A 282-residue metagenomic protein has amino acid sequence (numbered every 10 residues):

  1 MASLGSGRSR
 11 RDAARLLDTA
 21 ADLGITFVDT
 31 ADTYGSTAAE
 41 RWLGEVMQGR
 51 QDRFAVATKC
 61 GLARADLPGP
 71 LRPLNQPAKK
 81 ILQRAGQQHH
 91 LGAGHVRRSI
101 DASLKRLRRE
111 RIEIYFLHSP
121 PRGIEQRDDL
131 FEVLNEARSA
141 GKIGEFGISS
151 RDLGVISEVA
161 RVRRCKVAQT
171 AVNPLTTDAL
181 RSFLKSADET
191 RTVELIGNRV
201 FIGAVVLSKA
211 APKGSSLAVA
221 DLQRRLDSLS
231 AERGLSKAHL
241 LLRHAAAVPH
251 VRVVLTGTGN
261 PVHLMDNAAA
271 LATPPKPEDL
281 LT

Functional and structural regions predicted by a protein language model:
M1-D66, V248: N-terminal binding-site loop/beta-alpha segment at the start of enzyme catalytic domains that lines or forms
M1-R11, I81-R97, L229-E232: Active-site mouth loops of central-metabolism enzymes
R11-D12, D18, S36, D101 (+1 more regions): Beta/alpha (TIM)-barrel catalytic core signal, keyed to glycine-rich beta->alpha loops juxtaposed to Asp/Glu that bind
L16, G94-L104: Short, well-ordered amphipathic alpha-helical segments that serve as non-catalytic structural scaffolds within diverse
V28, I112, E145-F146: Glycine-centered flexible beta-alpha turn that most often forms the glycine-rich phosphate-binding loop
F54-L71, F201-A210: Short, solvent-exposed beta-strand-terminating loops
R64-Q88: Alpha-helical membrane-targeting segments
A102-R122: Active-site groove signature of glycoside hydrolases
